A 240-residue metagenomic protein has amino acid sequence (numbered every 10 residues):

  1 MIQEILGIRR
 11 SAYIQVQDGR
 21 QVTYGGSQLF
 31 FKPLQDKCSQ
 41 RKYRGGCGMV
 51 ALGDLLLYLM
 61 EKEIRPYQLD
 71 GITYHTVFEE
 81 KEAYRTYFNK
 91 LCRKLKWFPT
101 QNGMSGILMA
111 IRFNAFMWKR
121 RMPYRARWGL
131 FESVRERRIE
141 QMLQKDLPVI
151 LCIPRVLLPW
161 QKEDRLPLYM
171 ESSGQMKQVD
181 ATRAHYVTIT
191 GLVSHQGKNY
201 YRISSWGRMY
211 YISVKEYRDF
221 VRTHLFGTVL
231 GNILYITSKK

Functional and structural regions predicted by a protein language model:
M1, Q144-D146, G197: Short, well-ordered loop/turn elements at secondary-structure boundaries
M1-L108: Active-site-adjacent structural segments surrounding the nucleophilic cysteine of cysteine proteases and isopeptidases
D36, Y169-A184, T188-K240: Noncatalytic regulatory segments and standalone regulatory/sensor domains
C47, R65, S105, F131 (+2 more regions): Helix N-cap and loop-to-helix transition residues
Y58, W160-K162, Y200: Generic domain-boundary/flexible-linker signal
K81-R93, E136, D146-L147, L151-C152 (+2 more regions): Repeat-unit-sized solenoid/scaffold elements
C92-L192: Predominantly the structural core of cysteine protease catalytic domains
